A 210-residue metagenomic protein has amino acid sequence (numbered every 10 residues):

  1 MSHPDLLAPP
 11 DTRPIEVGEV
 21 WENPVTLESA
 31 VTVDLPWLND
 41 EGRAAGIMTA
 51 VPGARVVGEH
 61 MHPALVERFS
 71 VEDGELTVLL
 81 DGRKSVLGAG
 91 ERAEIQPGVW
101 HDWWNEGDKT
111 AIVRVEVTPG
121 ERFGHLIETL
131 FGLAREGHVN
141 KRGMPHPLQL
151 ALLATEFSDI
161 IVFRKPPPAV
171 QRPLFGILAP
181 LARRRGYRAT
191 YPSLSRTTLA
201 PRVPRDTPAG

Functional and structural regions predicted by a protein language model:
M1-E28, L35-R43, A54-E59, P63-L65 (+1 more regions): Jelly-roll (double-stranded beta-helix
A44-A50: Short, well-ordered beta-strand segments enriched in hydrophobic/aromatic residues
F69: Structured binding elements
